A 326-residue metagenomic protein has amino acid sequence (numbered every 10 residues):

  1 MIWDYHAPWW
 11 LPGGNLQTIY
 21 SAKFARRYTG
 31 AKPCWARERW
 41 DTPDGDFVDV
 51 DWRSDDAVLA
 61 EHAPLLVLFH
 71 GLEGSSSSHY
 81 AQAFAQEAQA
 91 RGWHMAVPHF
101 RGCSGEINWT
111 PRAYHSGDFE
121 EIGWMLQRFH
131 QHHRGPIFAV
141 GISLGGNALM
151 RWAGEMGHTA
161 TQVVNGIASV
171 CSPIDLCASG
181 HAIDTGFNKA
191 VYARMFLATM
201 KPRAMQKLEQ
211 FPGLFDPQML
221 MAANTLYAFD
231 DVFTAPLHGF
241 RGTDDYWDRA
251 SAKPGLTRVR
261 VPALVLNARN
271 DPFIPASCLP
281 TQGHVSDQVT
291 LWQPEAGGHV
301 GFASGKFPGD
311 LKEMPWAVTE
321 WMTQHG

Functional and structural regions predicted by a protein language model:
G14-L59, A303-G305, G309: N-terminal cap/lid segment of alpha/beta-hydrolase-fold proteins
R53-W109, W124, R128, A276: Short, surface-exposed "cap/lid" segments of acyl-processing enzymes
R112-H132: Alpha/beta-hydrolase active-site loop
H133-L237: Alpha/beta-hydrolase-fold enzymes
V232-G255: Active-site nucleophile elbow and catalytic-triad environment of alpha/beta-hydrolase enzymes
V259, V265-N267: Short beta-strand/loop motif that positions the catalytic acidic residue of the alpha/beta-hydrolase fold
R269-T290, P294: Conserved loop-alpha-helix segment in the C-terminal half of the alpha/beta-hydrolase fold that carries the catalytic
E295-G326: Catalytic active-site module of serine/aspartate enzymes centered on a nucleophile-bearing elbow/loop
